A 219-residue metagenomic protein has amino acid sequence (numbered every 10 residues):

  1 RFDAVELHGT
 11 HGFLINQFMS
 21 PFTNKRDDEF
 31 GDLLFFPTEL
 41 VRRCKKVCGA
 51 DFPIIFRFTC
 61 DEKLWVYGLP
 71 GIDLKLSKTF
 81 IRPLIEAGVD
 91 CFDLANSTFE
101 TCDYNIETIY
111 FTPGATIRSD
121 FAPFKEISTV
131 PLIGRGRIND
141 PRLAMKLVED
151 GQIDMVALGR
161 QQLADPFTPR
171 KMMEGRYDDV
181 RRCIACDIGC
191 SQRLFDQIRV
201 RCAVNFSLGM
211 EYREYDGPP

Functional and structural regions predicted by a protein language model:
R1-P219: Flavin-dependent oxidoreductase catalytic cores
